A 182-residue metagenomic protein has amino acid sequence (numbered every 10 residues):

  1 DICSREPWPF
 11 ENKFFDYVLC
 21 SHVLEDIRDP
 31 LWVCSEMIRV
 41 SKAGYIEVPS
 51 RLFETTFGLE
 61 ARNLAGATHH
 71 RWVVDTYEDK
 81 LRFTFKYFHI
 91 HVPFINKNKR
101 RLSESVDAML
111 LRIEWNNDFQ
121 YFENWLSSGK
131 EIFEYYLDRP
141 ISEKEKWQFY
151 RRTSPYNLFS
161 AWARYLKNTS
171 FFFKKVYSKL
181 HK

Functional and structural regions predicted by a protein language model:
I2, E6-P7, W32-R39, A43-H181: S-adenosyl-L-methionine-dependent methyltransferase catalytic module, highlighting the catalytic core
V18-L19: Hydrophobic beta-strand segment of the Class I
H22-D26: A short His-aromatic
I27-L31: Catalytic Zn2+-binding segment of zinc metalloproteases
